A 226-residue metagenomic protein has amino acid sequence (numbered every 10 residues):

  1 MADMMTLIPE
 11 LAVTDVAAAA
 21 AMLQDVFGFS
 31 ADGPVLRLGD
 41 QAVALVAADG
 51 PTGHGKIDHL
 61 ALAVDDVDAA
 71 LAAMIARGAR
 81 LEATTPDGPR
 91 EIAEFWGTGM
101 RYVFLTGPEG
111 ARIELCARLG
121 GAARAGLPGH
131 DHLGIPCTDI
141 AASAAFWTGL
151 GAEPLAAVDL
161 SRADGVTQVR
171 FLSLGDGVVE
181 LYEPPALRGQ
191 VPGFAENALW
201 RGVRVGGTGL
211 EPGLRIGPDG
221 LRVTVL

Functional and structural regions predicted by a protein language model:
M1-L7, L11-D32, R37-A83, G97-M100 (+3 more regions): Glyoxalase I/VOC metalloenzyme domain signal
T85-A93: Short, basic/aromatic recognition patches
